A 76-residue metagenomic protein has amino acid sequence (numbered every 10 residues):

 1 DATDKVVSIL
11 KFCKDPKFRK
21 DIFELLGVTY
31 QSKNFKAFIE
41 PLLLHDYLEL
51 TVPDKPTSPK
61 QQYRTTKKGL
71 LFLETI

Functional and structural regions predicted by a protein language model:
D1-I76: C-terminal regulatory or interaction extensions
